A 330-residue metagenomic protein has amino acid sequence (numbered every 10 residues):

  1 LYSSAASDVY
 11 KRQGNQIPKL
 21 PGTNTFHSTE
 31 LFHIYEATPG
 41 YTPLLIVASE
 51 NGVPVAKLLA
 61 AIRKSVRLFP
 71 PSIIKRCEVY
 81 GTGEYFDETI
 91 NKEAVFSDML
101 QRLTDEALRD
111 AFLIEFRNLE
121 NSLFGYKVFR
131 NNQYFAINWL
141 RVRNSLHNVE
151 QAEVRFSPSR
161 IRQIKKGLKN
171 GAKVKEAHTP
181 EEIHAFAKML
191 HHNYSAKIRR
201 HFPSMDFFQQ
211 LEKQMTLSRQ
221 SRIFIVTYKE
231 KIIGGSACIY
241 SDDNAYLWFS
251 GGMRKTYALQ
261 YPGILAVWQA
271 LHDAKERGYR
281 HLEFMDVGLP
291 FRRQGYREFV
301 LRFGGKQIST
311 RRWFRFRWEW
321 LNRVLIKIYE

Functional and structural regions predicted by a protein language model:
L1-Y10: Single conserved hydrophobic/aromatic residue that forms the stacking wall/gate of nucleotide- or nucleobase-binding
K11-N51, V55-R67, L119-R141, H147 (+1 more regions): A conserved beta-strand-loop-helix scaffold within acyl/acetyltransferase catalytic domains
P54-K57, Y85-D87, S97-D105, Q209-V324: Aromatic (often tryptophan-rich) hydrophobic motifs at membrane interfaces
A61-T82: Conserved acyl-donor/pantetheine-binding loop and adjacent beta-alpha core of acyl/acetyltransferases and related
K75-A94, S195-R199, G252-Q260: Short histidine-centered catalytic/ligand-binding loop motif
A94-N138: Non-catalytic accessory segments adjacent to catalytic cores
L113-F116, K175, L282-M285: Short catalytic-loop micro-motif centered on adjacent basic/acidic residues
N144-H147, F316-E330: C-terminal "cap" of GNAT-fold acetyltransferases
